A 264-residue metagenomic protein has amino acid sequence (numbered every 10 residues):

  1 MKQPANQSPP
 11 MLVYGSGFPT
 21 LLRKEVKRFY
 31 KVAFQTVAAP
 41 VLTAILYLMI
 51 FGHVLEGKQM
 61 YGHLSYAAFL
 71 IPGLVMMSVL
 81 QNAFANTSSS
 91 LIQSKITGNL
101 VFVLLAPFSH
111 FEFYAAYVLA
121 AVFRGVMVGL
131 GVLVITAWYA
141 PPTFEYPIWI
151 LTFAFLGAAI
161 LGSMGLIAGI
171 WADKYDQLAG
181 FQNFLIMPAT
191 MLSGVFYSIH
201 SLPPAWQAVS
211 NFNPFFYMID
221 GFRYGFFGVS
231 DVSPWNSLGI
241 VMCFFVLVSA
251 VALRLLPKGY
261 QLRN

Functional and structural regions predicted by a protein language model:
M1-I148, T152-N264: Hydrophobic transmembrane alpha-helices and immediately adjacent juxtamembrane helices of multi-pass inner-membrane
